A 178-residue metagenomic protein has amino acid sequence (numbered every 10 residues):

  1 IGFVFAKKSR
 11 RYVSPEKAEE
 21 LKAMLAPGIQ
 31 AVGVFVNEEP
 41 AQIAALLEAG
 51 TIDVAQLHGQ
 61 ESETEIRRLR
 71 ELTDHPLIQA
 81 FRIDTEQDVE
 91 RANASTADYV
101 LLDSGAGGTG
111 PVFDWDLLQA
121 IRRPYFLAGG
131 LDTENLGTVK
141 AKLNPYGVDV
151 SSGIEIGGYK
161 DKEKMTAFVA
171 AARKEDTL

Functional and structural regions predicted by a protein language model:
I1-L178: Conserved N-terminal beta1-alpha1 strand-loop-helix module at the mouth
